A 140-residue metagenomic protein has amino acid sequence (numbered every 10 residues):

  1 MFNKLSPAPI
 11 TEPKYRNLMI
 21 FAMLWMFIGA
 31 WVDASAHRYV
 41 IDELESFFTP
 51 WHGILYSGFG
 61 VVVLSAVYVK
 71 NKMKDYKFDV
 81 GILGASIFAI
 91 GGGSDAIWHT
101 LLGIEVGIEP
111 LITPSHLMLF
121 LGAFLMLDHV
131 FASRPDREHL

Functional and structural regions predicted by a protein language model:
M1, G53-V69, L117-S133: Hydrophobic cores of alpha-helical transmembrane segments in multi-pass inner/ER membrane proteins, independent
M1-T11: Short, Lys/Arg-rich, polar N-terminal cytosolic tail immediately upstream of the first transmembrane signal-anchor
E12-L24, M73-F88, E138-L140: Membrane-interfacial loop-to-transmembrane alpha-helix junctions, especially the N-terminal start
M23, F27, W31, G58 (+5 more regions): Hydrophobic, lipid-facing residues on alpha-helical transmembrane segments of integral membrane proteins
V32-G53, I97-P114: Membrane-interface interhelical loops and short amphipathic "cap" helices that link adjacent transmembrane segments
E45, W51-G84: Membrane helical hairpin/interfacial module
K74-L83, S94-L140: Membrane-interface helix-loop-helix junctions at boundaries between adjacent transmembrane segments
